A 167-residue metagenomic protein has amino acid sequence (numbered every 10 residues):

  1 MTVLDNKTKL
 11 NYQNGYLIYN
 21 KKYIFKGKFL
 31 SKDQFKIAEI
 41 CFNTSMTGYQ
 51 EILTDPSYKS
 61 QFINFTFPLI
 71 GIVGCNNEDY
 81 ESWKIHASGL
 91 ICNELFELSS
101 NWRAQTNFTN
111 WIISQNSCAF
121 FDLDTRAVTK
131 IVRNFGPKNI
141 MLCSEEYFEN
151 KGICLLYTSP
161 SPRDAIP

Functional and structural regions predicted by a protein language model:
T2-S159: RNA-binding accessory domains that recognize and position tRNA/RNA substrates
Y157-P167: Single conserved hydrophobic/aromatic residue that forms the stacking wall/gate of nucleotide- or nucleobase-binding
